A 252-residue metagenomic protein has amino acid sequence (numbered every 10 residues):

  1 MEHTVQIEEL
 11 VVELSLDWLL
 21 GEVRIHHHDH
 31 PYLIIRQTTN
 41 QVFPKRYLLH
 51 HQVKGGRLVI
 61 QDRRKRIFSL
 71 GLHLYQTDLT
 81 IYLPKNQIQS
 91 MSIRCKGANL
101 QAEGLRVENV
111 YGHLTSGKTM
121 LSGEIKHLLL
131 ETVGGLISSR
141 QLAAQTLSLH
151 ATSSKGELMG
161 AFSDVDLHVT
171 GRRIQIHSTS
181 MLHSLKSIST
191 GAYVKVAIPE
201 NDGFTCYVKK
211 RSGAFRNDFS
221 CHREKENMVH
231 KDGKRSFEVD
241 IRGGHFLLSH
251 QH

Functional and structural regions predicted by a protein language model:
M1-H252: Intrinsically disordered, low-complexity terminal regions
